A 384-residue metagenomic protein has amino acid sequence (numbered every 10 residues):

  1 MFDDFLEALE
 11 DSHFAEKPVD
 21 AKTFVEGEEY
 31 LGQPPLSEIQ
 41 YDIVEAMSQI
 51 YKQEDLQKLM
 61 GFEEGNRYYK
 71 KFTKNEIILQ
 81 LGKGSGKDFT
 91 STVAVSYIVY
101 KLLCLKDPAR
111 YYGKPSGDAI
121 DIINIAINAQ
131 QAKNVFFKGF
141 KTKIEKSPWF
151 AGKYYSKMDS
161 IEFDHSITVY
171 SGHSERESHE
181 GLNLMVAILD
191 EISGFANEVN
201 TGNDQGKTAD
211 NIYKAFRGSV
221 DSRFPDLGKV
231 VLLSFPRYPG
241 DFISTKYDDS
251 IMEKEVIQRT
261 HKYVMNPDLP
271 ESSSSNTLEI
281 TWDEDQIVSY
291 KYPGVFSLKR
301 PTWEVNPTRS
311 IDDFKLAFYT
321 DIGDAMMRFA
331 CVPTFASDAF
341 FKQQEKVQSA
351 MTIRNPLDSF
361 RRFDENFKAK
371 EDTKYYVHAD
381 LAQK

Functional and structural regions predicted by a protein language model:
M1-A379: Phosphate/NTP-binding elements of NTP-utilizing enzymes
L381-K384: Short acidic, Gly/Ser-rich segments with clustered Asp/Glu that frequently serve as metal-coordination loops in enzyme
